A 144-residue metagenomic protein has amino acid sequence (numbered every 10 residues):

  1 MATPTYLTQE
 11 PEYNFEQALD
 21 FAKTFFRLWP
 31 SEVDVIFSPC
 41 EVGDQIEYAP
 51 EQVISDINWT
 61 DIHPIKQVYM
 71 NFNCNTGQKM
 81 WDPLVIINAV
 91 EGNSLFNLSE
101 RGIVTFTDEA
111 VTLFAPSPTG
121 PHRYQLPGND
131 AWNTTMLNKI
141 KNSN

Functional and structural regions predicted by a protein language model:
M1-N144: N-terminal acidic, glycine/proline-rich low-complexity segments
